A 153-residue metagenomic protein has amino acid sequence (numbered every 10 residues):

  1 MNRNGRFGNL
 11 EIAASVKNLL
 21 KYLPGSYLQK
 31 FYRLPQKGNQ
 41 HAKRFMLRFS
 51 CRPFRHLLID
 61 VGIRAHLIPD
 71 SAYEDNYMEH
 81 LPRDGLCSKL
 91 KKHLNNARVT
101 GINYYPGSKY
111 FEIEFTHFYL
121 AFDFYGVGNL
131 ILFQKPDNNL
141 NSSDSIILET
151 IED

Functional and structural regions predicted by a protein language model:
M1-D153: Acidic, proline/glycine-enriched N-terminal capping motif
